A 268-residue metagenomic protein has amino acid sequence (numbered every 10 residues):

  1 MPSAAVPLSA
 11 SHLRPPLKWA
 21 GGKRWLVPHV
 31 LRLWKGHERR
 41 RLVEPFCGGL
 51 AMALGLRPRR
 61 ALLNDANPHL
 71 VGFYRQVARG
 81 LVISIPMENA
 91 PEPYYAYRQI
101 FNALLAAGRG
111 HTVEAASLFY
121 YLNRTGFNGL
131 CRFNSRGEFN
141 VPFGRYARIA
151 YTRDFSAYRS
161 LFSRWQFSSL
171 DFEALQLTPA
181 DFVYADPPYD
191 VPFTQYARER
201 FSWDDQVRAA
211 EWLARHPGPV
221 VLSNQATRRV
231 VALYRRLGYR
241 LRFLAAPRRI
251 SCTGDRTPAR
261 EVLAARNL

Functional and structural regions predicted by a protein language model:
P2-G36, R79-Y184, P188-Y196, E211: SAM-dependent nucleic-acid methyltransferase catalytic core
E38-P93: Conserved S-adenosyl-L-methionine
E38-R41, R59-R60, F162-W165, A214-V220: Short active-site oxyanion
F46-A51, D154-F155, Q225-R228: Short, polar loop motifs at secondary-structure junctions
C47, P68, A174, Y189 (+1 more regions): Short, glycine/acidic-enriched loop or turn micro-motifs at the edges of active sites
G48, Y74, Y120, V220 (+1 more regions): A residue-level signal for conserved active-site and pocket-lining positions in enzyme catalytic cores
A53-P58, L175-P179, V230-L237: Short loop/helix-cap segments at secondary-structure boundaries that form the rim of catalytic
S202-L268: Long, positively charged, glycine-interspersed low-complexity recognition regions
